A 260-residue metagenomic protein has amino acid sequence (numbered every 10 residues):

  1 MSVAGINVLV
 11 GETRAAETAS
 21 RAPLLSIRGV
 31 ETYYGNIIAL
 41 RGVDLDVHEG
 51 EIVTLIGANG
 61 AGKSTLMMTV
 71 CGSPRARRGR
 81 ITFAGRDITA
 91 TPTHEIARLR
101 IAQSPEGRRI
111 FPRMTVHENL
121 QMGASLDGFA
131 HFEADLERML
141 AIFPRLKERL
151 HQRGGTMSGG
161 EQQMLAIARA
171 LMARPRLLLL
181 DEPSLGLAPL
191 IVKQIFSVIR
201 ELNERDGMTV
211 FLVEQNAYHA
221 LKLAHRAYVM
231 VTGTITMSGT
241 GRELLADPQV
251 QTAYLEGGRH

Functional and structural regions predicted by a protein language model:
S2-H260: Glycine-rich phosphate-binding loops of nucleotide-dependent enzymes
